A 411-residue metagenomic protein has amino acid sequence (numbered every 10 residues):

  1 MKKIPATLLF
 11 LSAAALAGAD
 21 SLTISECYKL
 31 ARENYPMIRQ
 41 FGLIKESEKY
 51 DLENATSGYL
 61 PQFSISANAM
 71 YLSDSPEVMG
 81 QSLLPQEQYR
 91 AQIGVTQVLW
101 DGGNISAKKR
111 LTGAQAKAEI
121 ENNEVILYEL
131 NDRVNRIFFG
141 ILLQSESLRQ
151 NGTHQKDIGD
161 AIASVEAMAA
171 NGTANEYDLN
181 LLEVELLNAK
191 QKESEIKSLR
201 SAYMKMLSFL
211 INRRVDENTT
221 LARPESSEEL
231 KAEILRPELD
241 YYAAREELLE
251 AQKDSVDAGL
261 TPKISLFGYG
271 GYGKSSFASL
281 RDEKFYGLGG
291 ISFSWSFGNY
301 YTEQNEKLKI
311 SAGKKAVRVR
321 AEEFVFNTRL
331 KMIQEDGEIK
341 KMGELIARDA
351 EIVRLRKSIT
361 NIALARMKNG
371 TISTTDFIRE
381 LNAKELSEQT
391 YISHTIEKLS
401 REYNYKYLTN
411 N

Functional and structural regions predicted by a protein language model:
M1-I4: Positively charged n-region of N-terminal signal peptides that target proteins for export
F10-G18: Hydrophobic h-region of N-terminal signal peptides that target proteins for export in Gram-negative bacteria
G18-S64, T173-E176, S208-Q252, D257 (+3 more regions): Bacterial Sec-pathway N-terminal export signals of envelope proteins
A19, L127-D240, E247, E335-E338 (+5 more regions): Periplasmic alpha-helical coiled-coil/stalk elements that build and connect Gram-negative outer-membrane
R39, Q62-P85, T96-L127, L260-G287 (+2 more regions): Small/polar (Gly/Ser/Thr/Ala-rich) solvent-exposed segments that form structured loops/beta-strands/short helices used
Q40-A55, I126, L130-N151, A167 (+4 more regions): Amphipathic alpha-helical coiled-coil segments
E53, G94-T96, S255, S292-S294: Outer-membrane beta-barrel architecture
Q92-G94, F138, L288-S292, D336: Membrane-embedded beta-strand positions in outer-membrane beta-barrel channels/transporters
